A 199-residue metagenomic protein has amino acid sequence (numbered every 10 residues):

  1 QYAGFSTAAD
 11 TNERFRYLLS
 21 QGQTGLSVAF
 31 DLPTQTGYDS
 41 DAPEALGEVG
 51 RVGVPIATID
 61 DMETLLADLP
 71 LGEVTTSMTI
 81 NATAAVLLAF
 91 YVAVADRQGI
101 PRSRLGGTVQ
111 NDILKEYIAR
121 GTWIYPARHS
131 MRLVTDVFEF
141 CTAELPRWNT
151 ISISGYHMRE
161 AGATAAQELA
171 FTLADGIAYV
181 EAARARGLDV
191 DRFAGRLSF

Functional and structural regions predicted by a protein language model:
Q1-F199: Catalytic alpha/beta active-site cores
